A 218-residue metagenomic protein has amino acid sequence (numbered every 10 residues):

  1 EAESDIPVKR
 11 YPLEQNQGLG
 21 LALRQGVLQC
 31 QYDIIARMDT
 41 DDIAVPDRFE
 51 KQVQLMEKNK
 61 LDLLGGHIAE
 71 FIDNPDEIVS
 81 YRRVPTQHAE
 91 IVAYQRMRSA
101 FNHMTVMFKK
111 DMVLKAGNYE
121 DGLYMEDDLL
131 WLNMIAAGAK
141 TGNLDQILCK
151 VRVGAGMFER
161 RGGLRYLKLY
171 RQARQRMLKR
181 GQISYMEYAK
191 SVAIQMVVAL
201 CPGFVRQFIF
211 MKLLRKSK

Functional and structural regions predicted by a protein language model:
E1-P12: Acidic donor-binding segment of Leloir-type glycosyltransferases
P12-C30, K51: Glycine-rich, basic loop-to-helix element that forms the pyrophosphate-binding segment of sugar-nucleotide handling
I35: Short aromatic/hydrophobic "clamp" motif used to bind/position activated sugar donors
D47-S80: Conserved donor NDP-sugar-binding/catalytic core segment of glycosyltransferases
H67, T141-L148: Catalytic beta-strand/loop signature of glycosyltransferases that borders the donor
H67, Y81-S99: Short, flexible, basic/aromatic active-site loop/helix in glycosyltransferases
Y124-L130: Acidic donor-binding loop at a coil-to-helix junction in glycosyltransferase catalytic cores that engages
A139, V151, E159-S184: Catalytic core of nucleotide-sugar-dependent glycosyltransferases
